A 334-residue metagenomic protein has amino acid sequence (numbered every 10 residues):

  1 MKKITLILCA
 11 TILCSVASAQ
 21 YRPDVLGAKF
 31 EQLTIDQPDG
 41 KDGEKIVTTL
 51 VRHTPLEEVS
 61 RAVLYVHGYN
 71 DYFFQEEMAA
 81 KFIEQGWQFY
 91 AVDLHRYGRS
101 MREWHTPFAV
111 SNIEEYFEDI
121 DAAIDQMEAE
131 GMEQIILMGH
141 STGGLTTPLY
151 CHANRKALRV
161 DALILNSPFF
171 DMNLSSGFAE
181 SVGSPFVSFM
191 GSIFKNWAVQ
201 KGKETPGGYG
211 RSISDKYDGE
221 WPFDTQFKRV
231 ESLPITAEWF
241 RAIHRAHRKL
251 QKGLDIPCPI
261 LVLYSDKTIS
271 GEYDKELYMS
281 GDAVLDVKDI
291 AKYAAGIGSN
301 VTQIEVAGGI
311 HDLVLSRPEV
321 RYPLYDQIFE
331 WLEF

Functional and structural regions predicted by a protein language model:
Q20-E57: N-terminal cap/lid segment of alpha/beta-hydrolase-fold proteins
S60-G68: Short beta-strand element of the alpha/beta-hydrolase
Y69, D93-G98, F169, A307-I310: Short beta-to-alpha linker loops that shape the active-site pocket of alpha/beta-hydrolase fold enzymes
Y69-N70, G98-Q134, V320-R321: Catalytic nucleophile-loop/oxyanion-hole region of alpha/beta-hydrolase and closely related hydrolase-like folds
D71-F74, A79, I83-E103: Conserved alpha/beta-hydrolase
T142, T146-I235: Alpha/beta-hydrolase-fold enzymes
V199-V301, E305: Serine-hydrolase catalytic core
N300-F334: Catalytic active-site module of serine/aspartate enzymes centered on a nucleophile-bearing elbow/loop
